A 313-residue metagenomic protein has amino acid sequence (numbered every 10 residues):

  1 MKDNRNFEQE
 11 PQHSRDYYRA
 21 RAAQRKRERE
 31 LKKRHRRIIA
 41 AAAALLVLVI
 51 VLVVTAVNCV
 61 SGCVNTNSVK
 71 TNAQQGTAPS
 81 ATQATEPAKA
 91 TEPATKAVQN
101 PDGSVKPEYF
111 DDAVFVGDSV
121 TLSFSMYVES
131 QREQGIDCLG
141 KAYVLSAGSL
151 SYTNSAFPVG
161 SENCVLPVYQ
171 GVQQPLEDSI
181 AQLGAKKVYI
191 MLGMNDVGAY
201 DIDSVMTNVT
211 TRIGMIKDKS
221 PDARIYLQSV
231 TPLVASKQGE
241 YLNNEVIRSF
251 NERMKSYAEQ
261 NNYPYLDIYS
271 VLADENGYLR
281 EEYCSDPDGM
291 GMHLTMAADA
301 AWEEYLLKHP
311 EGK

Functional and structural regions predicted by a protein language model:
M1-E30: N-terminal targeting leaders characterized by basic, low-complexity, disordered sequences that direct proteins
K2-D3, V47-T66, V105-E108, S123 (+6 more regions): Extracellular glycan-modifying ectodomains
E28-L46: N-terminal Sec-pathway targeting helices
S61-D112: N-terminal, intrinsically disordered, polar/charged segments of Gram-positive cell-envelope systems that serve as
P107, D112-S204: Conserved SGNH/GDSL esterase-like catalytic core that processes O-acyl groups on lipids and polysaccharides
M191-N195, I216-S249: Active-site segments of SGNH/GDSL-like serine hydrolases that catalyze O-acetyl group transfer/hydrolysis on lipids
D203-R212, I247-F250: Charged helix-capping and loop-helix junction motifs
P232-K313: Catalytic His-Asp segment of secreted/periplasmic serine-dependent ester chemistry enzymes
